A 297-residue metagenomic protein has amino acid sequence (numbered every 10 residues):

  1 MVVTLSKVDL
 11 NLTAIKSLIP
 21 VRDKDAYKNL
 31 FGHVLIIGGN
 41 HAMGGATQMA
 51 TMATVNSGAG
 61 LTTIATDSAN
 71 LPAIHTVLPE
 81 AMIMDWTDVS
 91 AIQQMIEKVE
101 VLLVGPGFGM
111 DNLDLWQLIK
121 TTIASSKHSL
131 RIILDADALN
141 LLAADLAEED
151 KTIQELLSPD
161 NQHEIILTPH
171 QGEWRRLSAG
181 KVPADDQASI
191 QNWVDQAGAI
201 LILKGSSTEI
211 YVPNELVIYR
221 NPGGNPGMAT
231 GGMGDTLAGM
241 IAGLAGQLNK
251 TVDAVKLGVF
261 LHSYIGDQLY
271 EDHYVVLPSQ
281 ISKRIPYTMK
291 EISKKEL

Functional and structural regions predicted by a protein language model:
M1-K28: Positively charged, low-complexity intrinsically disordered leader regions
V2-L12, T63-G223, K290-L297: Glycine-rich phosphate/dinucleotide-binding loop and adjoining beta-alpha-beta core of small-molecule
D23-D88: Substrate-binding N-lobe of the ribokinase-like
D23-L30, A42-M43, G224-I241, T251 (+1 more regions): Short glycine/threonine-rich catalytic loop with a Thr-x-Gly-x-Asp
N29-I36, E215-G227: Glycine/charged-rich beta-loop-alpha catalytic/anionic-binding loops adjacent to active sites
A42-S57, T63, N112-D114, L139-L142 (+2 more regions): Short glycine/serine/threonine-rich phosphate/pyrophosphate-binding segments that cradle anionic phosphate groups
L61, A245-G258, D267-D272: Phosphate-handling active-site elements
Y264-L297: Charged C-terminal helix
